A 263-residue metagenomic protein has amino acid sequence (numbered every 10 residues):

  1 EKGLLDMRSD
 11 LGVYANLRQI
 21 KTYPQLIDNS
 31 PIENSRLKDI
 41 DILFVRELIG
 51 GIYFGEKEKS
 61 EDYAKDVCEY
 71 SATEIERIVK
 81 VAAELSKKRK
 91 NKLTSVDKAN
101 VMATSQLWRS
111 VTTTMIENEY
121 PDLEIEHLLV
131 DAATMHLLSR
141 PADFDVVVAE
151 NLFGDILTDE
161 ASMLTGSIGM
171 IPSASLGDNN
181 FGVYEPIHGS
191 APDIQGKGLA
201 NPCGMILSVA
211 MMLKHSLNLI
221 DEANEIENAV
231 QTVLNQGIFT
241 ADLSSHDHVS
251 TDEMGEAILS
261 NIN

Functional and structural regions predicted by a protein language model:
E1-K65, L152: N-terminal glycine-rich phosphate/adenylate-binding segment common to multiple enzyme folds
L5-Y23, Y120-E126, M170-E185: Short, acidic/small-residue loops that bind anionic groups at enzyme active sites
D10-L11, E33-K38, S86-K87, E117-E119 (+3 more regions): Solvent-exposed alpha-helices and their adjacent loops that cap or buttress functional pockets in soluble metabolic
K21, D28, L138-I238: Glycine-rich phosphate/nucleotide-binding loop
Q25, L128-M135: Short acidic loop-to-helix transition motifs that present clustered carboxylates
E61-D131, D143-V146: Glycine-rich phosphate/diphosphate-binding loop of Rossmann-like nucleotide-binding domains
R89-D97, Y120-L128, N218-E227, N235-H246: Flexible, glycine/charged-enriched surface loops at secondary-structure junctions
D247-N263: Phosphate-binding loop/pocket of nucleotide- and phosphate-handling active sites
